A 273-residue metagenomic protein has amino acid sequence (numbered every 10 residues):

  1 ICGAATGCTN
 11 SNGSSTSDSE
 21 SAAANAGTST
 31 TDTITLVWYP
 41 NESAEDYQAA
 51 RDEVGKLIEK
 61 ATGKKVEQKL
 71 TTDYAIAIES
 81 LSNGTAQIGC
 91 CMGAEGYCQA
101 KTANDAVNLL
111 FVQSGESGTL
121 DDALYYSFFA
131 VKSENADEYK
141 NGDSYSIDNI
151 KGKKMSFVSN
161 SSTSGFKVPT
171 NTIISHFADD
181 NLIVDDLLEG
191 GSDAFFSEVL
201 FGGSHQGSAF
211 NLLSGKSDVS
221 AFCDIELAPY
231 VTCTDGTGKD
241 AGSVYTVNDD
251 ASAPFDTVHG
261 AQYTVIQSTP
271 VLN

Functional and structural regions predicted by a protein language model:
G3-G7: C-terminal motif of bacterial Sec signal peptides marking the signal peptidase cleavage site
C8-T30: Short, low-complexity, disordered segments immediately C-terminal to signal peptides in bacterial exported proteins
A23-R51: Extracytoplasmic "Venus flytrap"
N41-E45, A86, K154-T163, E198: Second-shell loop/turn segments in exported
K69-V107, G207, L227-T232: Pocket-flanking alpha-helical
L81-S82, I150, L212-L213: Hydrophobic residues within well-ordered alpha-helices
Q113-F177: A conserved helix-loop-strand patch within extracytoplasmic ligand-binding domains of the periplasmic binding
G165-N273: Pocket-lining segment of extracytoplasmic ligand-binding domains
